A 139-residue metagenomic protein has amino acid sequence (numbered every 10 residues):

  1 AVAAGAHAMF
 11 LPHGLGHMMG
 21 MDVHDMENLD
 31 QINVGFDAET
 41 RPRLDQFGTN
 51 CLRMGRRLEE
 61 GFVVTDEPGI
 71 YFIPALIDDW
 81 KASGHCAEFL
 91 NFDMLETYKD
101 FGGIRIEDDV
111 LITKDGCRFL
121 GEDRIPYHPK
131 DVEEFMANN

Functional and structural regions predicted by a protein language model:
A8, L15-G16, M21-N139: Charged, cofactor-coupling segments
